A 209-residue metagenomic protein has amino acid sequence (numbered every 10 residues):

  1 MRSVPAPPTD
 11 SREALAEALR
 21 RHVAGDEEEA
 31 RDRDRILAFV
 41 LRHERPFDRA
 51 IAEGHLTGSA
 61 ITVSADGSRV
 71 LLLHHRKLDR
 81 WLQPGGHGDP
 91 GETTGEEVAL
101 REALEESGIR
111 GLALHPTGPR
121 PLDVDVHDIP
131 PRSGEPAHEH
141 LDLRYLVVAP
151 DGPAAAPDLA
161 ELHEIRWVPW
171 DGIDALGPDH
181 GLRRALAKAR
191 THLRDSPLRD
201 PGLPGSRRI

Functional and structural regions predicted by a protein language model:
M1-R35: Alpha-helical and coiled-coil interaction segments, frequently adjacent to or embedded within charge-biased
A24-S59: Acidic, metal-coordinating catalytic segment for phosphate/diphosphate chemistry, firing primarily on the Nudix
F47-Q83: N-terminal strand-loop-strand
G58, S68, L141-L143, H163: Change "...and in nucleic-acid phosphodiester-cleaving endonucleases..." to "...and in nucleic-acid processing enzymes
S68-L112: Conserved Nudix-box catalytic region and its N-terminal flanking loop in Nudix hydrolases and closely related
G108-P153: Active-site segment of metal-dependent pyrophosphate-handling enzymes, primarily the Nudix hydrolase catalytic core
R144, G152-A185: NUDIX/MutT-family hydrolases
P201, S206-R207: Intrinsically disordered, low-complexity segments enriched in serine/proline and basic residues
